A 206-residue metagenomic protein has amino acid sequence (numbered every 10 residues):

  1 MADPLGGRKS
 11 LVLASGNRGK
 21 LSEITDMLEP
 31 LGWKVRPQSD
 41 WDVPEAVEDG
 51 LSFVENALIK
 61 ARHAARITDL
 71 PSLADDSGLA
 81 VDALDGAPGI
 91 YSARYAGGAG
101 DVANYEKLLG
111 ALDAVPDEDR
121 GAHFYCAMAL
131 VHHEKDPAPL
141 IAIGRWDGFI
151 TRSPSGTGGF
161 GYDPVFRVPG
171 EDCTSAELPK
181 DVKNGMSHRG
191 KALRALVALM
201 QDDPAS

Functional and structural regions predicted by a protein language model:
A2-V12, R18-S206: Anionic-ligand binding patches
